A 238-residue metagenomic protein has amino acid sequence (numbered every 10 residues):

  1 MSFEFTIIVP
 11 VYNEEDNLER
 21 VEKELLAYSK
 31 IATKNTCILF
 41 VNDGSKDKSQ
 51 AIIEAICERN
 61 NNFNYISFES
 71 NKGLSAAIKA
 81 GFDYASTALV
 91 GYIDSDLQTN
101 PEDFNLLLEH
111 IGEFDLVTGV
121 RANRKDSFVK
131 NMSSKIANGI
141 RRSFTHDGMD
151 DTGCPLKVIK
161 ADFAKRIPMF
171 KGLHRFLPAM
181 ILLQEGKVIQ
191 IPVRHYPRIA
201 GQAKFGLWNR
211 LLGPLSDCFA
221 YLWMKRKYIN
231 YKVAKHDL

Functional and structural regions predicted by a protein language model:
M1-F128, D162, L183, V188-I191 (+1 more regions): Structured catalytic core of nucleotide-sugar glycosyltransferases
M1-F3, G139, H146-D147, F170-L238: Hydrophobic helical membrane-anchoring modules
R20, A27, A51, K135-N138 (+3 more regions): Generic recognition of well-ordered alpha-helical segments within structured catalytic/regulatory domains
R20, A76, T99-E102, N131 (+4 more regions): Charged, alpha-helix-enriched surfaces in structured cytosolic catalytic cores of large nucleotide-utilizing machines
S45, S70, K125, V129 (+3 more regions): Residue-level signature of the cytosolic catalytic core of signaling kinases
K48, I159, F176: Short Gly/charged-rich anion-binding patches and loops
F82-Y84, L108-E109, S133-N138, G206-N209: Short, hinge-like loop/turn segments at secondary-structure boundaries
F114-K165, S216-A220: Short, flexible, basic/aromatic active-site loop/helix in glycosyltransferases
